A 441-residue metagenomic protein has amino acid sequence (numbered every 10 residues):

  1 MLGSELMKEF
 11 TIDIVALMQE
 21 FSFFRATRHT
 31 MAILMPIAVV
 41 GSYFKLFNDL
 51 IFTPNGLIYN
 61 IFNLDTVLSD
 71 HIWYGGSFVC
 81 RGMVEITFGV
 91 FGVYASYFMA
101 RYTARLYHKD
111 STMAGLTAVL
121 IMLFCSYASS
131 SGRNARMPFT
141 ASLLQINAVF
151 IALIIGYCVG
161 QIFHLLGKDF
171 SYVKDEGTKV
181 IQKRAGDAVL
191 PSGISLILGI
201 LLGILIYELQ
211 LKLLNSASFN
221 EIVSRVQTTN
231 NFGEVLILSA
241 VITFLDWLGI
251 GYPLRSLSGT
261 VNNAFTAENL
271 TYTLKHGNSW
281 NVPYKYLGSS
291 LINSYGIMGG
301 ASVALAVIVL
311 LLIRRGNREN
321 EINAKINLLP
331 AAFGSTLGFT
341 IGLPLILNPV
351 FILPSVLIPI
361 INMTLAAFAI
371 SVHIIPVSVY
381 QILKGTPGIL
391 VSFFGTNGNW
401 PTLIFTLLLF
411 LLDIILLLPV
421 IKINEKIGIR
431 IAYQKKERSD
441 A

Functional and structural regions predicted by a protein language model:
M1-Y59, V67-W247, G251, T386-A441: Signature of multi-pass transmembrane helix bundles
N55-I61, V261-Y272, M363-P387: Juxtamembrane non-transmembrane "cap" segments at the membrane-aqueous interface of multi-pass membrane proteins
Y94-M99, L238-I242, A304-V307, F333-I341: Hydrophobic, membrane-inserted alpha-helices
Y102-L106, G288-S294, I308-S378, F393-L403: Hydrophobic alpha-helical bundle architecture
M113-L123, G249, L257-N262, P354-N362 (+1 more regions): Central hydrophobic cores of alpha-helical transmembrane segments in multi-pass integral membrane proteins
G132-F139, V173, K275-G277, L343-L347 (+1 more regions): A cytosolic-side transmembrane-helix exit/cap motif
I154-D169, L305-V309, E319-N327: Membrane-water interface of transmembrane alpha-helices
G193-G316: Generic multipass alpha-helical transmembrane bundles of integral membrane proteins
